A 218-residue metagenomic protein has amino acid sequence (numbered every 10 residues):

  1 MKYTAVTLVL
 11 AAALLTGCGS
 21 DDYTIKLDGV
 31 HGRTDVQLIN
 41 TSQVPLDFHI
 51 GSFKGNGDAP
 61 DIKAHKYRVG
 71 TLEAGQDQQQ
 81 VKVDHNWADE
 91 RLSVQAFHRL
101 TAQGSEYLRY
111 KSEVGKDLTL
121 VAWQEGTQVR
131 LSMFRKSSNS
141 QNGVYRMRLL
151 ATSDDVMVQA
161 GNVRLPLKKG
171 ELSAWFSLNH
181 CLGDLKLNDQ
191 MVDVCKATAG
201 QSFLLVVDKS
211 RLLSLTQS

Functional and structural regions predicted by a protein language model:
K2-V9: Sec-dependent signal peptide recognition, specifically the positively charged N-region followed immediately by
L14-G17: C-terminal motif of bacterial Sec signal peptides marking the signal peptidase cleavage site
G19-D22: Bacterial signal peptide processing site
V30-T41, P45, S132-D184: Surface-exposed interaction/gating patches
R33-D35, Q78, D117, V144-R146 (+1 more regions): Intrinsic-disorder/low-complexity, polar/charged segments enriched in Ser/Thr/Lys/Arg/Asp/Glu/Gln
F48-Q103, V158-A199: Tryptophan-paired
F97-R130, D189-S218: Structured interaction patches on ligand/partner-binding surfaces of diverse proteins
